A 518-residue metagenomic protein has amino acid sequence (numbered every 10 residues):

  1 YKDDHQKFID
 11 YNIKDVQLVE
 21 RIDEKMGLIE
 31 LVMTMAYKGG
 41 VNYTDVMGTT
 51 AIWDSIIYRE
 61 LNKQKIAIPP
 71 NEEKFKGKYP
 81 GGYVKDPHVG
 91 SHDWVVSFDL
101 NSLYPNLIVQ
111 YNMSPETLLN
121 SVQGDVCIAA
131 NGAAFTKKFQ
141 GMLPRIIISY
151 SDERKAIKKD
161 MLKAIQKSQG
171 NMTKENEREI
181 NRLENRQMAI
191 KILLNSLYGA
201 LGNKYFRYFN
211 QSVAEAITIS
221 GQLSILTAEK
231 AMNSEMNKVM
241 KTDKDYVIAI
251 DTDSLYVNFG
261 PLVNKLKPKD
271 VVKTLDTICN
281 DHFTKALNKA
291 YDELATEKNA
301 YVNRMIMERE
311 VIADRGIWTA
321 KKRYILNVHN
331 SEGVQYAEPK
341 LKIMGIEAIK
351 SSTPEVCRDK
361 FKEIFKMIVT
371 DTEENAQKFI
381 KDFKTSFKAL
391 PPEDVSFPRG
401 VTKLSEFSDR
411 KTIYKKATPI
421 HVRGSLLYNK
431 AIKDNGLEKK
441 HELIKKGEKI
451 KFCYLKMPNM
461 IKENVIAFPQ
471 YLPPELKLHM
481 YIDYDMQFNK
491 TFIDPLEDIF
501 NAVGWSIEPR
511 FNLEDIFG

Functional and structural regions predicted by a protein language model:
K2-S102, N106-V109, N176-A231, A249 (+5 more regions): Common nucleic-acid-contacting/processivity interface regions adjacent to the catalytic cores of nucleic-acid enzymes
H5, I9-N12, V46-M47, D93-S97 (+9 more regions): Hydrophobic alpha-helical scaffolding
P69-F209, K322-E338, M344-I349: Catalytic nucleotidyl-transfer cores of nucleotide-processing enzymes
R154, L194, I225, D253 (+1 more regions): Hydrophobic, well-ordered secondary-structure elements that form the walls of internal hydrophobic environments
M236-N237, D245-I248: Conserved helix-loop-beta segment at the catalytic/binding core of cyclic-nucleotide signaling proteins
T242, A249-S254, A300-R304: Short Gly/Ser/Thr- and Asp/Glu-enriched loop/turn motifs at secondary-structure junctions
L255-C279: Catalytic palm subdomain of template-directed nucleic-acid polymerases, centered on the conserved carboxylate motif
D276, N280-G518: C-terminal, non-catalytic extensions of nucleic-acid polymerases
